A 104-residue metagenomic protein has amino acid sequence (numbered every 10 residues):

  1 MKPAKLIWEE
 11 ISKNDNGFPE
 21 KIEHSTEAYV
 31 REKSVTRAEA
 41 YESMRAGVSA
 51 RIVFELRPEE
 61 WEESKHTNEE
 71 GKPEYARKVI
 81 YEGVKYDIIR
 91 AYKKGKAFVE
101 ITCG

Functional and structural regions predicted by a protein language model:
M1-E20: Active-site-proximal polar cores
E20-G104: Short, conserved turn/kink motifs that form compact alpha/beta structural patches or helix kinks used as
